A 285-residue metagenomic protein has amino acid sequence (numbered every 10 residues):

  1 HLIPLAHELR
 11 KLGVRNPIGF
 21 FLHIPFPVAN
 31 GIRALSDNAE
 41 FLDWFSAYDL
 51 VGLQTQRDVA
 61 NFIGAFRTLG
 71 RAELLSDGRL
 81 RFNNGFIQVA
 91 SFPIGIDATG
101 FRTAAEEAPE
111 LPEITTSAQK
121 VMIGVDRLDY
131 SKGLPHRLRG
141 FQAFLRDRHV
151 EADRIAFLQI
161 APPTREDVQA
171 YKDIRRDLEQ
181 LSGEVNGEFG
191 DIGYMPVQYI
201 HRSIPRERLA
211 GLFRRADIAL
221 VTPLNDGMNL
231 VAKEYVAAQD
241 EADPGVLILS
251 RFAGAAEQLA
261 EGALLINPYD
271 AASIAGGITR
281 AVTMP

Functional and structural regions predicted by a protein language model:
H1-P285: Catalytic cores of carbohydrate-active enzymes across secretory and cytosolic contexts
